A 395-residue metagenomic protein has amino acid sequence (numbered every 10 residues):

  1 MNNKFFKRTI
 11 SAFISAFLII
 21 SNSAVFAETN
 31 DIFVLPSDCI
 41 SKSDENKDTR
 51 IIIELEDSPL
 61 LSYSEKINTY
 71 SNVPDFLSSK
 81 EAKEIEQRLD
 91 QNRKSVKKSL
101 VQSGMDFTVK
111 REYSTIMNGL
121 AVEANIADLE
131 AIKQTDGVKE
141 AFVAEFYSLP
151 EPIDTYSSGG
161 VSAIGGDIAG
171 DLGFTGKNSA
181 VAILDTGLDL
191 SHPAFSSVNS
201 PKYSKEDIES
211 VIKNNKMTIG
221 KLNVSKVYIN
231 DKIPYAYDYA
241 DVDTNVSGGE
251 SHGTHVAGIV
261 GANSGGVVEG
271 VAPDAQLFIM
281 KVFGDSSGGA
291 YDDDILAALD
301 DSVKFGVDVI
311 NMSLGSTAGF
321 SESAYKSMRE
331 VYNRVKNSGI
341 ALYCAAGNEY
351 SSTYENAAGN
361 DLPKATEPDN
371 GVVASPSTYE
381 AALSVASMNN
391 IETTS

Functional and structural regions predicted by a protein language model:
N2-I10: Bacterial N-terminal signal peptides that target proteins for export
I14-N22: Hydrophobic core
E28, N46, I168-Y291, F305-D308 (+4 more regions): Subtilisin-like serine protease catalytic core
E28-P150: Inhibitory N-terminal propeptides of secreted protease zymogens
T108-M117, E130-A180, T186-V198, I219-L222 (+1 more regions): Protease zymogen maturation seam
I295-V303, A318, V331, V335 (+1 more regions): Hydrophobic, small-residue-rich alpha-helical packing segments that form membrane-like cores
L299-E322, A345-A346: Short acidic, glycine-rich surface-loop motifs adjacent to enzyme active sites
A324-L342, S375: Catalytic-core regions built around general acid/base machinery
